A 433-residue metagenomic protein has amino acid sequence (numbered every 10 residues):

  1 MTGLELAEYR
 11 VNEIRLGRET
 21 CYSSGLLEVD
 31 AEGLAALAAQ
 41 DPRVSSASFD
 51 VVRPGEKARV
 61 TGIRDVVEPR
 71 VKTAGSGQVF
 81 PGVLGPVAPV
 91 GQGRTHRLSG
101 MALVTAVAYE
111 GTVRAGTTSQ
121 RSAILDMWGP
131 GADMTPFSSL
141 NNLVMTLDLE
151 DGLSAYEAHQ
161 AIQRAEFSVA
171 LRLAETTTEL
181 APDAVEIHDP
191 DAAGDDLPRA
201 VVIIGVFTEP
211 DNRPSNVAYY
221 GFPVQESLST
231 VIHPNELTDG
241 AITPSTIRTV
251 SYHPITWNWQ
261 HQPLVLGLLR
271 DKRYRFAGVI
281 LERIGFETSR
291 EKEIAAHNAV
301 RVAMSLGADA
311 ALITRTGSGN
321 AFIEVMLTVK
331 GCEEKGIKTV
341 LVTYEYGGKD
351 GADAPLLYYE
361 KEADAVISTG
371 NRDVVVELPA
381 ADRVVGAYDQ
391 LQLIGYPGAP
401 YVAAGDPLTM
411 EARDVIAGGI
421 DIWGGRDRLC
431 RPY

Functional and structural regions predicted by a protein language model:
M1-P223, A403, P407-L408, G425-Y433: Long, compositionally biased, glycine/small-hydrophobic-enriched stretches that function as flexible linkers, tethers
P190-F286, P397-Y433: Small-residue-enriched flexible segments
T208, T314-E324, E345-G348: Gly/Ser/Thr-rich loops at beta-strand to alpha-helix junctions that form or flank small-molecule/cofactor-binding
E287-V300: A general structural motif
G307-L312: Proline-aspartate-enriched helix->loop->beta-strand connector
E334-V342: A short helix->loop->beta-strand "cap" motif at the edges of active sites that frequently abuts
Y346-D364: Glycine-rich, charge-decorated loop segments at or immediately adjacent to ligand/cofactor-binding or catalytic sites
V366-P400: Extended, charge-rich low-complexity interaction segments
